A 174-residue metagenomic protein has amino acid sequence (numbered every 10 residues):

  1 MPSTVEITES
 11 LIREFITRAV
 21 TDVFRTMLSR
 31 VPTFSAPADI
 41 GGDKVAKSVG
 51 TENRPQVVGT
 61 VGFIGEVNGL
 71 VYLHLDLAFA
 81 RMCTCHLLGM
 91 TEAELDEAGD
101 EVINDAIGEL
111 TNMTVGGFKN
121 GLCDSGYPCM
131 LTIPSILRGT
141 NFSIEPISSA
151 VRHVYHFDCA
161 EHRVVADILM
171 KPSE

Functional and structural regions predicted by a protein language model:
M1-E174: N-terminal auxiliary interaction/assembly segments of multi-subunit proteins
